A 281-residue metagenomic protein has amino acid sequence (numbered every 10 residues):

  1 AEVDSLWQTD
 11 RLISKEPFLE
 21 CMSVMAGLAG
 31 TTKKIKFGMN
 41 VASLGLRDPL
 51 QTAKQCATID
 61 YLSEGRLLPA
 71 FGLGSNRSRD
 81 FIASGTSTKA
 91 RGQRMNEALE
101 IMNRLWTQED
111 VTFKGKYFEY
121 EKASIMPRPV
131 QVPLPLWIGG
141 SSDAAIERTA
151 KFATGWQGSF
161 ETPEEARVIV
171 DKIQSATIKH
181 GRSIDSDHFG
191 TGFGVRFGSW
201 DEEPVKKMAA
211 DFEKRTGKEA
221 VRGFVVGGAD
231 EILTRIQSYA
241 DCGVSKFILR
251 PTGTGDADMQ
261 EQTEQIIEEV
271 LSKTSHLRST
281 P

Functional and structural regions predicted by a protein language model:
A1-P281: Active-site-adjacent structural elements that line small-molecule/cofactor binding pockets in enzymes
